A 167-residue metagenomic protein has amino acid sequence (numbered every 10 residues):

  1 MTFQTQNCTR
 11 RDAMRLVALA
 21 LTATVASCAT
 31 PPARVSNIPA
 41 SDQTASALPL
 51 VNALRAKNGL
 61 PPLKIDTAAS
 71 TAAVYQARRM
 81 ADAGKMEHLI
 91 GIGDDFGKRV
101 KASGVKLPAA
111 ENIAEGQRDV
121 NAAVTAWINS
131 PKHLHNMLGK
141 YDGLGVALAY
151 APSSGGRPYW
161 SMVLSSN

Functional and structural regions predicted by a protein language model:
M1-S27: N-terminal secretory signal peptides
T2-F3, E115-N167: Disulfide-stabilized extracellular recognition modules
A26-S46: Bacterial Sec signal peptide processing site at the extreme N-terminus
A40-M80: A short alpha-helix/helix-coil micro-patch that ends at or immediately precedes a cysteine
A53, K98, H135: Surface-exposed charge patches
N58-S70, G84-I92, A110, L134-K140 (+1 more regions): Surface-exposed patches in mature extracellular/periplasmic domains of secreted proteins
A69-R118: Short, surface-exposed glycine/acidic/tryptophan-bearing loops
